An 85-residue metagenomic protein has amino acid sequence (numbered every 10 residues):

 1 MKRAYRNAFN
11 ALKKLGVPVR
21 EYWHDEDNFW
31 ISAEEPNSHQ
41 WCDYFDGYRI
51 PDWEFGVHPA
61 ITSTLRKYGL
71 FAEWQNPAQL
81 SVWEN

Functional and structural regions predicted by a protein language model:
M1-P51: N-terminal leader/targeting segments
E54-N85: Short, compact, well-ordered microdomains
